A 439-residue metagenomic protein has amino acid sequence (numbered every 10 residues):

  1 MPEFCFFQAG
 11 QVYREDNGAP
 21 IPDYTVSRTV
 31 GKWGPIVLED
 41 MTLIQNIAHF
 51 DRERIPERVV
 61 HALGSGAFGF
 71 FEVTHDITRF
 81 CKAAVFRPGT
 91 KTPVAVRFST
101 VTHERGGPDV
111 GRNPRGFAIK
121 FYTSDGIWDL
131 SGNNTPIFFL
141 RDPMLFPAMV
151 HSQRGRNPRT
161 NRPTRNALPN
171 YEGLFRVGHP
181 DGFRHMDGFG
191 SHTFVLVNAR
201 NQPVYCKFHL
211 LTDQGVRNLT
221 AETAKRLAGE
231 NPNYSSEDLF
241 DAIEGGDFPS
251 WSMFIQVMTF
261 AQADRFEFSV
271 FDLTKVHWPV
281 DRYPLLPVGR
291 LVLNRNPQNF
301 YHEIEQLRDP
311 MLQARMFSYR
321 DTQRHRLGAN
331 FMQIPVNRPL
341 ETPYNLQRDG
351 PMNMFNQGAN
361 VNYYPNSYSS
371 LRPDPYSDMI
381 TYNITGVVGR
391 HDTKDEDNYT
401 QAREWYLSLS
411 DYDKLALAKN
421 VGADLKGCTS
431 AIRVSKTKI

Functional and structural regions predicted by a protein language model:
M1-I439: Active-site-adjacent core segments of small-molecule enzymes
